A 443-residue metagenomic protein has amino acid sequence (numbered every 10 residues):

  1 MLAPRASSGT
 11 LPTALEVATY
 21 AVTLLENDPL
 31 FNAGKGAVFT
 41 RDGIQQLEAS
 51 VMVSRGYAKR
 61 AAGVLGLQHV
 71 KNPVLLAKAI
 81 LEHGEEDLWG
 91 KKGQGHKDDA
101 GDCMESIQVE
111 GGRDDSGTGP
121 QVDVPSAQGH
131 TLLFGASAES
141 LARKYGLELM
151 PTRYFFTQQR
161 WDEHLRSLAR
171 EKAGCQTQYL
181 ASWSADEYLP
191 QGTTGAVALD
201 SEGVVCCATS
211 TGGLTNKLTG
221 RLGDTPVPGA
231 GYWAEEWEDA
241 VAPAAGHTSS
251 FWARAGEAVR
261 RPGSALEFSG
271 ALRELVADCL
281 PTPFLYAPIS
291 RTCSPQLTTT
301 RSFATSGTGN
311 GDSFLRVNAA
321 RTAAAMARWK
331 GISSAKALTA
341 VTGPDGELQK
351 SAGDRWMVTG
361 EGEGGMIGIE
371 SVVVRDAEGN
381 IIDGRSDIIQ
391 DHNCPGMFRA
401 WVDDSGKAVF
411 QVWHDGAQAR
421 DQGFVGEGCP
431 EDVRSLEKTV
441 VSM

Functional and structural regions predicted by a protein language model:
M1-M443: Alpha/propeptide regions of enzymes that mature by internal proteolysis
